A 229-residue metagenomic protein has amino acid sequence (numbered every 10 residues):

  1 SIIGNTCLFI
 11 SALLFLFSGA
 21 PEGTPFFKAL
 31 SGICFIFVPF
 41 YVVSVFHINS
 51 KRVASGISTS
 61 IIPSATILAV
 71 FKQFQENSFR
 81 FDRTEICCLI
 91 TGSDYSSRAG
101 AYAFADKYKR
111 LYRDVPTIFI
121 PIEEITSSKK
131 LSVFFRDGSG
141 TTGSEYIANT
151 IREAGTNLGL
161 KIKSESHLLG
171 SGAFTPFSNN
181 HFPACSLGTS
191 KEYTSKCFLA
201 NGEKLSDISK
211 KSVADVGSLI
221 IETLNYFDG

Functional and structural regions predicted by a protein language model:
S1-S11: Cytosolic-side membrane-insertion boundary helix
C7, C34, C87-C88, C185 (+1 more regions): Generic recognition of cysteine residues
L14-C34, V42-E145, S166-G170, F174: Acidic/histidine-rich catalytic neighborhood of metal-dependent amide-processing enzymes
F37-V45, E192-K196: Active-site-adjacent bridging/hinge elements
I125-G229: Active-site-adjacent substrate-binding region of metalloamidase/peptidase-like peptide-processing proteins
